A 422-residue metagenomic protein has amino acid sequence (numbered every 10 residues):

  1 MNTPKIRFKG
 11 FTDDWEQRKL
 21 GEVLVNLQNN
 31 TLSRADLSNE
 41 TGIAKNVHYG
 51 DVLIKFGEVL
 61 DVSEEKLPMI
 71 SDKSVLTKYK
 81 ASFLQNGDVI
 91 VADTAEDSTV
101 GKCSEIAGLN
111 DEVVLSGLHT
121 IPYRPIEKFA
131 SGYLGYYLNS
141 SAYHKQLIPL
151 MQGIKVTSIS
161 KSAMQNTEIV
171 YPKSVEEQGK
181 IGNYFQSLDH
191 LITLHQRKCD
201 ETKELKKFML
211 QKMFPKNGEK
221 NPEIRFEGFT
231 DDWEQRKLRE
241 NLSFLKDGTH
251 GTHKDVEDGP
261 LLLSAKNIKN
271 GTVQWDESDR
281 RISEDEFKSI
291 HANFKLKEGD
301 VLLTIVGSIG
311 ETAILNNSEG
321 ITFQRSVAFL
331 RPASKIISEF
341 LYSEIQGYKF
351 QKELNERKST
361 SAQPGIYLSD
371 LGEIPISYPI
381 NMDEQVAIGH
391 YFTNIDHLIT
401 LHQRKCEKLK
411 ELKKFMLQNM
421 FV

Functional and structural regions predicted by a protein language model:
M1-T12, R197-D231, R404-V422: Short amphipathic coiled-coil heptad-repeat segments
N2-T3, R18, V113, K220 (+1 more regions): Short, charge-patterned binding micro-sites
R7-T31, R225-D247: Non-catalytic DNA-recognition/assembly elements of restriction-modification systems
L24-Y171, R239-Y378, M382: DNA target-recognition domains and sequence-specific DNA-contacting regions of bacterial/archaeal
A95, Q186, G307, Y391-T393: Short, surface-exposed secondary-structure boundary micro-motifs
Y184-K203: Hydrophobic, ordered structural segments
